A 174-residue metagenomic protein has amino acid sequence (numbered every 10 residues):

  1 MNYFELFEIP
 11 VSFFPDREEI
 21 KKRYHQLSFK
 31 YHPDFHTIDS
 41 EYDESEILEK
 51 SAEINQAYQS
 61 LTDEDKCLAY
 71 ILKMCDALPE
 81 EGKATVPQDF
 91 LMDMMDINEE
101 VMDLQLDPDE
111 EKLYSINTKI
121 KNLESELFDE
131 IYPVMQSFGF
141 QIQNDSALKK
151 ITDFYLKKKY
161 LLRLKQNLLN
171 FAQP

Functional and structural regions predicted by a protein language model:
M1-P174: C-terminal accessory/regulatory regions appended to core domains
